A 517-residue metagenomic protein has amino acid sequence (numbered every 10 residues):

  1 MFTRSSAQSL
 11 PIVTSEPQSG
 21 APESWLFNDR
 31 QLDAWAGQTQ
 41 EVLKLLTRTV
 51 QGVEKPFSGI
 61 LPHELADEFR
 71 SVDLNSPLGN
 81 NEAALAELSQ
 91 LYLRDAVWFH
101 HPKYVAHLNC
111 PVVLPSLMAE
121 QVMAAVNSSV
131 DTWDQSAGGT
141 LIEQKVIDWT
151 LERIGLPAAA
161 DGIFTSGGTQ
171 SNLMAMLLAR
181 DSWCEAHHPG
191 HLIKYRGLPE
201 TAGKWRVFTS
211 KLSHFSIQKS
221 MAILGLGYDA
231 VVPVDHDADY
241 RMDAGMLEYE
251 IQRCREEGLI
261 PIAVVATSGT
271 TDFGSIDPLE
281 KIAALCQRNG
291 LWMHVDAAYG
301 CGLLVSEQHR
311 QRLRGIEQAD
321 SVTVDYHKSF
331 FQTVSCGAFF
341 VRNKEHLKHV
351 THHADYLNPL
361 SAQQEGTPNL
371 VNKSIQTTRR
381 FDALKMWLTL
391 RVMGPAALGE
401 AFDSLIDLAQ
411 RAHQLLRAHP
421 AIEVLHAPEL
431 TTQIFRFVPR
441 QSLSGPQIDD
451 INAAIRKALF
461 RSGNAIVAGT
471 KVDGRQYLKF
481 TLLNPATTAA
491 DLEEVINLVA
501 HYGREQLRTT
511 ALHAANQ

Functional and structural regions predicted by a protein language model:
F2, L10-A159, F460-R461, A465 (+4 more regions): N-terminal entrance/gating region of PLP-dependent enzymes' catalytic architecture
A21-D29, R70, V126-D134, L156-I163 (+5 more regions): Glycine- and acidic
G59, E423-P428, V467-V472: Short beta-strand
C110, L212-H214, A238-D239, G269-T271 (+14 more regions): Short, glycine-/Ser/Thr-/acidic-enriched flexible segments
G138, S171-M174, L178-K348: Conserved PLP-enzyme active-site core in the AAT-like
T270, R314-H419: Active-site C-terminal subdomain of aminotransferase-like
V424-L459: Conserved PLP-binding catalytic core of the aspartate aminotransferase-like
G469-Q517: PLP-dependent enzyme catalytic core of the Aspartate aminotransferase-like
